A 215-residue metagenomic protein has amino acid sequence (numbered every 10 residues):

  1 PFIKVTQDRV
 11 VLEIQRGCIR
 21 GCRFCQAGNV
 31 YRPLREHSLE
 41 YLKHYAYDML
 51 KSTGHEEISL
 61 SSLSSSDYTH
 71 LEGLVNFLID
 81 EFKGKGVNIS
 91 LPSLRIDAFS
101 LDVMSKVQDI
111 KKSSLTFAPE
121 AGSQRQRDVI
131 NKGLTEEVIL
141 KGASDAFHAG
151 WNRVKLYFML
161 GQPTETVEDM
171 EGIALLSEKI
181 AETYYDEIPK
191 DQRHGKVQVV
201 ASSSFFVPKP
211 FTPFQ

Functional and structural regions predicted by a protein language model:
P1-V11: N-terminal [4Fe-4S]-dependent radical SAM core
K4-T6, R35, S114: Anion-binding and metal-coordination hotspots
Q7, Q15-R16, Y31, Y45-M49 (+1 more regions): Conserved catalytic alpha/beta cores of large enzymes that bind or transform nucleotide phosphates and polynucleotides
E13-N29: Local cysteine-cluster metal-coordination motifs and their immediate loop/turn environment, predominantly Fe-S cluster
C25-Y41: Iron-sulfur (Fe-S) cluster-binding segments and ferredoxin-like electron-carrier domains, especially [2Fe-2S]
N29-R32, V129-L134, Q215: Short glycine-enriched, charge-decorated loop/helix-capping segments at active-site entrances that position
Y47-V200, S204-P208: Conserved SAM/AdoMet-binding glycine-rich loop
P208-F211, Q215: Iron-sulfur-associated redox domains of electron-transfer enzymes in respiratory and anaerobic energy metabolism
